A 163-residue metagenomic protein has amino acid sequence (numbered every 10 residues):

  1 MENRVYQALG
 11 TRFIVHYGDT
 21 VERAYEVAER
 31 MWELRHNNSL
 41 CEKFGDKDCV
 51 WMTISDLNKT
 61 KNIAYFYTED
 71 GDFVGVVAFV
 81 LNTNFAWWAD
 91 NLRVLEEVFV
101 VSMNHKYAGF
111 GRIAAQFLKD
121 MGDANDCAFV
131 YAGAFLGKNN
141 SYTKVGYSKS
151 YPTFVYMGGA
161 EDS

Functional and structural regions predicted by a protein language model:
M1-D48: Short amphipathic alpha-helix that is part of the acyltransferase structural core
S39-E69, V77-N91: A conserved beta-strand-loop-helix scaffold within acyl/acetyltransferase catalytic domains
K59-K61, A124-C127: Short, high-confidence coil segments that cap the C-terminus of an alpha-helix and link into the following beta-strand
E96-G109: A short, internal acetyl-CoA/4′-phosphopantetheine-binding micro-motif in the GNAT/acyltransferase core
Y107-D120: Conserved acetyl-CoA-binding loop-helix of GNAT-fold acetyltransferases
V130-S141, M157: Conserved beta-strand-loop-alpha-helix junction that forms the acyl-donor binding cleft
G133, S148-E161: Conserved catalytic-core motifs of GNAT/GCN5-like acyltransferases
Y142-Y147: Conserved active-site tyrosine of GNAT-family acetyltransferases
